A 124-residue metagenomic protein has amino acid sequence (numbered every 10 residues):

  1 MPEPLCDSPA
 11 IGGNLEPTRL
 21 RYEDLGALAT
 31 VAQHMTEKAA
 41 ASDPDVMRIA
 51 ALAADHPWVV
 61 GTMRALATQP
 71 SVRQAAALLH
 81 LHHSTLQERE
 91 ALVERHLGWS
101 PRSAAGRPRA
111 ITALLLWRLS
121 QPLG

Functional and structural regions predicted by a protein language model:
M1-G124: Cytosolic nucleotide-utilizing catalytic cores of signal-transduction proteins
